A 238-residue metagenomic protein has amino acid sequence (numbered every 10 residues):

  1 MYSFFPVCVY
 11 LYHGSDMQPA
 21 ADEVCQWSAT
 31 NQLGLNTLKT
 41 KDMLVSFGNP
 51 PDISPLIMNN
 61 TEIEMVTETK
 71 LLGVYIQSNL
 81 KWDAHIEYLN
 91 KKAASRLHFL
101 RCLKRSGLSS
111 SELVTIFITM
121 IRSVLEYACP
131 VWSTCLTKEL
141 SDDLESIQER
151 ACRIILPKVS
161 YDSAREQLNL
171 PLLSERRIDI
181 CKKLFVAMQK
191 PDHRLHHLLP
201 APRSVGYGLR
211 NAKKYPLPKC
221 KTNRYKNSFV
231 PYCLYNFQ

Functional and structural regions predicted by a protein language model:
M1-P6, S28, L71-N79, A93 (+6 more regions): Short, conserved catalytic/metal-binding micro-motifs enriched in Asp/Glu and His
Y2-A29, F47: Catalytic palm subdomain of template-directed nucleic-acid polymerases, centered on the conserved carboxylate motif
H13, W82, S109-V114, S133-L140 (+1 more regions): Residue-level recognition of alpha-helical structural elements
G14-M17, A21, L35, I86 (+3 more regions): Hydrophobic packing residues in well-ordered alpha-helices of helical domains and bundles
M17, A21-V24, S28, A93-R96 (+2 more regions): Hydrophobic alpha-helical packing residues
P19-D22, Q26, L33-E68: Short, conserved micro-motifs composed of acidic
C25-L44, L140-G206, N211-K213, F229: Short, charged alpha-helical motifs in flexible N/C-terminal segments and linkers
T61-V131: Basic, alpha-helical interaction scaffolds
